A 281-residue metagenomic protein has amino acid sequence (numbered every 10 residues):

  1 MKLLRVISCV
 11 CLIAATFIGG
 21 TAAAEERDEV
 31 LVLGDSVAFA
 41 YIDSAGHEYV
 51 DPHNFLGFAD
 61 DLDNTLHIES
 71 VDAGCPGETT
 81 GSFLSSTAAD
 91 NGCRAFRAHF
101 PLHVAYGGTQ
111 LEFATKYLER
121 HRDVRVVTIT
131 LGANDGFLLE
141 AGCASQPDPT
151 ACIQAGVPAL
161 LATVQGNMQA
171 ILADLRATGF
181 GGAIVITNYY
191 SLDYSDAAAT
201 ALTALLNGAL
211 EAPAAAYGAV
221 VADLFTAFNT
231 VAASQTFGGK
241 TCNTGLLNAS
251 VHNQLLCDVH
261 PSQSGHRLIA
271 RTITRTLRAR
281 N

Functional and structural regions predicted by a protein language model:
M1-S8: Bacterial N-terminal signal peptides that target proteins for export
A14-A22: C-terminal segment of classical bacterial N-terminal signal peptides
A22-E29, D60-N64, Y106-V127, A170-T178 (+2 more regions): Short amphipathic alpha-helices and their capping/turn segments at secondary-structure boundaries
A24-N91: Serine-esterase "nucleophile elbow" of acetyl-processing enzymes
E29-G34, A38-Y41, E69-G74, R125-T130 (+5 more regions): Structural recognition of the beta-strand scaffold that forms the well-ordered cores of secreted hydrolase catalytic
D43, A88-P158, S191-L192: Oxyanion-hole/transition-state-stabilizing segment in secreted/luminal serine hydrolases and related acyltransferases
A133, A144, Q169-L205, T226: Active-site segments of SGNH/GDSL-like serine hydrolases that catalyze O-acetyl group transfer/hydrolysis on lipids
Y189-N281: Catalytic His-Asp segment of secreted/periplasmic serine-dependent ester chemistry enzymes
